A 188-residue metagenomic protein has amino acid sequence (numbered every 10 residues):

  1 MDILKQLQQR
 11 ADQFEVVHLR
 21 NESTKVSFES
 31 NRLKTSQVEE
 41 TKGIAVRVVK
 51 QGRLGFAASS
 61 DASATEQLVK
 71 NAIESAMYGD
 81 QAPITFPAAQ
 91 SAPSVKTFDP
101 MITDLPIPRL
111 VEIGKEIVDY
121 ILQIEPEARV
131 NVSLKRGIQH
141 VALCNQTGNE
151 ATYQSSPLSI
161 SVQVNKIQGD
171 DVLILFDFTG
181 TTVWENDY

Functional and structural regions predicted by a protein language model:
M1-Q37: Acidic/polar, glycine-rich intrinsically disordered N-terminal extensions of enzymes
D2-K5, I44, N149: Generic recognition of flexible, low-complexity loop/linker segments
D12-H18, E22-T24, E66-Y153, W184-Y188: Acidic low-complexity segments
N21, S60-A62, I167: Short, ordered loop/turn segments at secondary-structure junctions
V26-D80: N-terminal alpha-helical targeting/anchoring segments
Q37-K50, A151-T181: Short beta-strand elements
Q51-L54, P93-F98, D177-V183: A short small-residue
A57-S60, I84, L173-T182: Generic detection of short hydrophobic beta-strand segments and adjacent strand-loop junctions
